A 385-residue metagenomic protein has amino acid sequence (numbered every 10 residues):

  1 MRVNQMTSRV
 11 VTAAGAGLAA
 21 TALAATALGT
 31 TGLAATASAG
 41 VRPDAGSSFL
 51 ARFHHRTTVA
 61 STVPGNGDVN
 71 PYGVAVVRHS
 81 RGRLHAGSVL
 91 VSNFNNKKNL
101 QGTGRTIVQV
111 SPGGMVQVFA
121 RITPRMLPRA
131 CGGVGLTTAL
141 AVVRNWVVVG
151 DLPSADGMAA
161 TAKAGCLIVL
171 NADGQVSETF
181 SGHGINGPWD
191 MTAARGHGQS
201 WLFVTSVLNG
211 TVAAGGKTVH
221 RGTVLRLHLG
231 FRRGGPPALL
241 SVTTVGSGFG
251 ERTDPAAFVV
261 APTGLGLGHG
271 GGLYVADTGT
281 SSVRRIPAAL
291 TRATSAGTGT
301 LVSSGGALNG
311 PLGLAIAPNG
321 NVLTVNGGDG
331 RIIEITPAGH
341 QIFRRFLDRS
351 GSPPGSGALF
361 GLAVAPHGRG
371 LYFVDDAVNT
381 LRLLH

Functional and structural regions predicted by a protein language model:
M1-A39: Secretory targeting and sorting signals
G46-G67, P112-V134, C166-P188, G230-R233 (+3 more regions): Surface-exposed loop and turn segments in beta-propeller and other repeat-based domains that flank or scaffold
R52-H55, H79, R83-A86, N93-A120 (+1 more regions): Beta-propeller domains
V63-G87, P124-V147, L152-P153, A162-C166 (+5 more regions): Beta-rich, blade/repeat-based domains predominating in secreted/periplasmic proteins but also intracellular
F94-N96, L152-S154, A162, G196 (+9 more regions): Short loop/turn segments immediately following the C-termini of beta-strands
F94-Q101, V108, A130, S154-T161 (+4 more regions): Short consensus segments that form the blades of beta-propeller domains, in both extracellular/periplasmic
R105-V108, G165-I168, H220-L225, S281-R285 (+2 more regions): A short loop-to-beta-strand structural motif that recurs across blades of beta-propeller domains
T278-S282, V302-F346: Loop/turn-rich, solvent-exposed surfaces of beta-rich toroidal or solenoidal domains
